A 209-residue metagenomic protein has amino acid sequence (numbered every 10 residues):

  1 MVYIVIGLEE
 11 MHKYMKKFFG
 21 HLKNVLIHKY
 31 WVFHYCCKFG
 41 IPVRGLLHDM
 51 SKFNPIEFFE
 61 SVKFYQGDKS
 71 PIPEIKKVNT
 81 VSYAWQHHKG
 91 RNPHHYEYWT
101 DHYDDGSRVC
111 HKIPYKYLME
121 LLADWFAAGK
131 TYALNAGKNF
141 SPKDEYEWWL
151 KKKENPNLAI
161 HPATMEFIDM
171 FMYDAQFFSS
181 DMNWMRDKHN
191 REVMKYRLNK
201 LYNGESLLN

Functional and structural regions predicted by a protein language model:
V2-N209: Metal-dependent phosphohydrolase cores
